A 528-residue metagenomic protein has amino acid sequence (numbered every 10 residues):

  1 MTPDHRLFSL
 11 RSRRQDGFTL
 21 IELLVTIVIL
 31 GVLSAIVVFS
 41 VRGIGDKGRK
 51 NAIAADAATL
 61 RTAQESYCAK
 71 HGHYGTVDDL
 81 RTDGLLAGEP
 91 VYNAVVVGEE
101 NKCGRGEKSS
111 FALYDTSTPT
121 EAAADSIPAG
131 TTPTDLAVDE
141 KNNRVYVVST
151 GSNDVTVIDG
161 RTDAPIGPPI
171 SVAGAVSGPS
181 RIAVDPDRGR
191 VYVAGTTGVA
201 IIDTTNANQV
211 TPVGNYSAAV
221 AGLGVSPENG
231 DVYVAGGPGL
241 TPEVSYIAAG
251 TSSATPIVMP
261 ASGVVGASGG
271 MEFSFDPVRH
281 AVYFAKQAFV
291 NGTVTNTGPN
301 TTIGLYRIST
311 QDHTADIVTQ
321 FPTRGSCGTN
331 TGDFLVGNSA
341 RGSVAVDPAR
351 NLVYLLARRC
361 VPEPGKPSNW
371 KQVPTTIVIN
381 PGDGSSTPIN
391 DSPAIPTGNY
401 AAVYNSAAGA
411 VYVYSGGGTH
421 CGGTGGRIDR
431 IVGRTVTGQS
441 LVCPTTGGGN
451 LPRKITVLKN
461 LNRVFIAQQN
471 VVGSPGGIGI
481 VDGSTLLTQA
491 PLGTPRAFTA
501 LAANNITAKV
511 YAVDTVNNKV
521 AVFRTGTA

Functional and structural regions predicted by a protein language model:
M1-F18: N-terminal leader/signal peptides at the extreme start of proteins
Q15-V41: N-terminal single-pass transmembrane signal-anchor helix
S40-T59: Aliphatic-rich helix starts adjacent to a transmembrane/signal segment
T62-E121: Extracellular/periplasmic head regions of type IV pilus-like filament subunits
T131-A137, S177-V184, A218-S226, V264-P277 (+4 more regions): Repeated scaffold domains used in trafficking and secretory/extracellular systems, primarily beta-propellers
K141-N143, D187-G189, E228-G230, V278-H280 (+4 more regions): Short coil/turn segments that connect the beta-strands within blades of beta-propeller domains
D159-D163, D203-N208, I247-S252, S309-H313 (+4 more regions): Short loop/turn segments that connect beta-strands within beta-propeller blades
T456, T494-A528: Blade-level signature of beta-propeller repeat domains, shared across WD40, Kelch, NHL, RCC1 and BNR/Asp-box propellers
